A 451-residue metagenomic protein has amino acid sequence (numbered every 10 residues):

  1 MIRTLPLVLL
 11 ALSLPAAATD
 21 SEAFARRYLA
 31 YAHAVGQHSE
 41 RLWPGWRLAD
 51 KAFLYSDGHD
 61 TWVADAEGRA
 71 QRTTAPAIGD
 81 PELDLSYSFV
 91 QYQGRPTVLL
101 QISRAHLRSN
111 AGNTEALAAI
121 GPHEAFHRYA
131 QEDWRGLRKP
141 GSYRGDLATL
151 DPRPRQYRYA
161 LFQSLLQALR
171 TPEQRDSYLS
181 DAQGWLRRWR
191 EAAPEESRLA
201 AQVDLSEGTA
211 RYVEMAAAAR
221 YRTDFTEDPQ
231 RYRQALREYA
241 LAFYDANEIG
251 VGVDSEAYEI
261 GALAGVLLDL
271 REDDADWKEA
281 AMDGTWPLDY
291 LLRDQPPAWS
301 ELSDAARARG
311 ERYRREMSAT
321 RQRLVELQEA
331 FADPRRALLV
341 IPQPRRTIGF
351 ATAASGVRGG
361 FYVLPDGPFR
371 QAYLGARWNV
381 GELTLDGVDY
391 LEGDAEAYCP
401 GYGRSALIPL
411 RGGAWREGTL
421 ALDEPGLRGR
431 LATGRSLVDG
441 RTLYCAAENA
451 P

Functional and structural regions predicted by a protein language model:
M1-V8: Sec-dependent signal peptide recognition, specifically the positively charged N-region followed immediately by
L9-A17: Hydrophobic h-region of N-terminal signal peptides that target proteins for export in Gram-negative bacteria
T19-A75: N-terminal mature-domain "stem" immediately C-terminal to a signal peptide or N-terminal signal-anchor/transmembrane
A75-T114: Active-site scaffold of zinc-dependent metalloenzymes
A119-E132: Active-site recognition of the HExxH zinc-binding catalytic motif
E132-A192, E196, A200-T226, Q230-A240: Post-HExxH zinc-binding segment in Zn-dependent metallohydrolases
P194-D224, Q230-S300: Active-site-proximal alpha-helical
D273-P451: Non-catalytic terminal regions of proteins
